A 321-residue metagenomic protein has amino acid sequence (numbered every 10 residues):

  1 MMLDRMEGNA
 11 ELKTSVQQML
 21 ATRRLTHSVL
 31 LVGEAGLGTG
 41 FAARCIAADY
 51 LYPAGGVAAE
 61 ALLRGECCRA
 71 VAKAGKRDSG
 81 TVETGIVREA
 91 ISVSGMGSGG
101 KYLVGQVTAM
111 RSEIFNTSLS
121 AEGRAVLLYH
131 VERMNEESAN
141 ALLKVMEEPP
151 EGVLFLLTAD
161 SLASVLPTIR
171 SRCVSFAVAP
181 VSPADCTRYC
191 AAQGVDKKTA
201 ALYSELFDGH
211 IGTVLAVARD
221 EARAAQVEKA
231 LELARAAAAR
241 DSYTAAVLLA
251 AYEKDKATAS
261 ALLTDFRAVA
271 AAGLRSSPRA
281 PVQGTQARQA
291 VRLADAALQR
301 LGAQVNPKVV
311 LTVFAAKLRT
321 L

Functional and structural regions predicted by a protein language model:
M1-D49, P53-E60, A70, G75 (+3 more regions): Charged, glycine-rich active-site and insertion segments that engage polyanionic ligands
T14-L20, K101-A125, R133, K144: Conserved alpha-helical scaffold flanking the Walker A/P-loop in AAA+ ATPase domains
L31, S79-T84, S92-S98, M110-F115 (+2 more regions): Extended interfacial segments that mediate partner engagement and assembly in macromolecular machines
A43, V104-V107, E136-N140, S260: Conserved strand-to-helix beginnings and helix N-cap segments that scaffold or border functional pockets
E60-K101: AAA+/P-loop NTPase substrate/partner-engagement loops
M96-V104, V131, S175: Flexible beta-alpha connector loops of hexameric P-loop NTPases
Q106, V126, H130, M134 (+5 more regions): Helical "lid/switch" subdomain of P-loop NTPase nucleotide-binding domains
F115, N140-L156: Conserved catalytic/switch belt of AAA+ P-loop NTPases
